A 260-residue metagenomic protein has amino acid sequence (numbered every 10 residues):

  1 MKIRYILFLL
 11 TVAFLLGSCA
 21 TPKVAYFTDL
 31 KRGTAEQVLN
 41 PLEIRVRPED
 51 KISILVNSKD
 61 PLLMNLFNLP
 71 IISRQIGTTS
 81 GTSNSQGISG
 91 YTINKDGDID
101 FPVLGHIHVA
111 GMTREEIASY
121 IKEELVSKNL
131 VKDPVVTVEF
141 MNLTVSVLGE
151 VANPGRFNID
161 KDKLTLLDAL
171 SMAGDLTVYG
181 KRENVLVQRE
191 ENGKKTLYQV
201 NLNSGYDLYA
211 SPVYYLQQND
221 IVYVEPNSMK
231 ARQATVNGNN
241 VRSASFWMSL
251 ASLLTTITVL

Functional and structural regions predicted by a protein language model:
M1-C19: Sec-dependent bacterial lipoprotein signal peptides
K2-I3, C19-L260: Ser/Thr/Pro/Gly-biased, low-complexity, turn-/loop-rich segments that often occur immediately after N-terminal
